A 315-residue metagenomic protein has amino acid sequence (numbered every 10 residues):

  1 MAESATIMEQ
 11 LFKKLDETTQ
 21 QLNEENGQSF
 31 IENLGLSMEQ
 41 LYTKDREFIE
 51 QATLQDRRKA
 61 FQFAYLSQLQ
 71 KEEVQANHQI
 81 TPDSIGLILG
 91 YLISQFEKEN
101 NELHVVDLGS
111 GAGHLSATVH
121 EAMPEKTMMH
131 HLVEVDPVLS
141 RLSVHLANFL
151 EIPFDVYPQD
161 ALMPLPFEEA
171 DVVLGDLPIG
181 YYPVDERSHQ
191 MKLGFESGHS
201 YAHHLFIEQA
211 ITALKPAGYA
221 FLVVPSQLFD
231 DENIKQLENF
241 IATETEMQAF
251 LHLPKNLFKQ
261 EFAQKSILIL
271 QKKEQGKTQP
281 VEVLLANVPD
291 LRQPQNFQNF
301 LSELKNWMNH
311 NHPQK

Functional and structural regions predicted by a protein language model:
M1-Q68: A short N-terminal interaction module
K71-S84: Class I SAM-dependent methyltransferase Rossmann-like catalytic core, especially the SAM/SAH-binding loop
P82-G175, G180, S226: Conserved S-adenosyl-L-methionine
D176-F206, Q227: Mobile active-site "lid"/loop adjacent to the S-adenosyl-L-methionine
I179-G180, Q227-F229, L257, K273-Q275: Conserved nucleotide-binding/hydrolysis micro-motifs of P-loop NTPases
H199-N256: Conserved Class I SAM-dependent methyltransferase catalytic core
T243-Q275: C-terminal hydrophobic structural anchor segments that stabilize assembly/packing rather than catalytic chemistry
A263-K315: Flexible, glycine-/basic-rich loop-and-beta segments that form/coincide with the SAM-dependent methyltransferase
